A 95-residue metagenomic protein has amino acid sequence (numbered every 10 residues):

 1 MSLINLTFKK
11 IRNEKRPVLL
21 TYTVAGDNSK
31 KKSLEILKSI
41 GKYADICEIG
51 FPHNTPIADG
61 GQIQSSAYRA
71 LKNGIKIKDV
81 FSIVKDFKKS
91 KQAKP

Functional and structural regions predicted by a protein language model:
M1-L20, I83-K88: N-terminal amphipathic alpha-helix/helix-capping segment at the start of soluble metabolic enzymes
S2, A25, I36, Q62-P95: Active-site entrance/lid segments in N-terminal catalytic domains of soluble metabolic enzymes
F8, K15, Y22, T55 (+1 more regions): Amphipathic, alpha-helical segments enriched in basic
K10-E14, D27-N28, K38-I40: Short secondary-structure boundary/capping segments within folded domains
E14-V18, K42-Y43, K91-P95: Short coil/turn connectors at secondary-structure junctions
L19-E35: Active-site mouth loops of central-metabolism enzymes
L19-T23, C47-I49, P95: Hydrophobic faces of well-ordered beta-strands that scaffold small-molecule active sites in alpha/beta enzyme cores
N28-K30, G41, I46-K76: Glycine-rich, proline-tolerant flexible connector loops at the mouths of alpha/beta enzymes
